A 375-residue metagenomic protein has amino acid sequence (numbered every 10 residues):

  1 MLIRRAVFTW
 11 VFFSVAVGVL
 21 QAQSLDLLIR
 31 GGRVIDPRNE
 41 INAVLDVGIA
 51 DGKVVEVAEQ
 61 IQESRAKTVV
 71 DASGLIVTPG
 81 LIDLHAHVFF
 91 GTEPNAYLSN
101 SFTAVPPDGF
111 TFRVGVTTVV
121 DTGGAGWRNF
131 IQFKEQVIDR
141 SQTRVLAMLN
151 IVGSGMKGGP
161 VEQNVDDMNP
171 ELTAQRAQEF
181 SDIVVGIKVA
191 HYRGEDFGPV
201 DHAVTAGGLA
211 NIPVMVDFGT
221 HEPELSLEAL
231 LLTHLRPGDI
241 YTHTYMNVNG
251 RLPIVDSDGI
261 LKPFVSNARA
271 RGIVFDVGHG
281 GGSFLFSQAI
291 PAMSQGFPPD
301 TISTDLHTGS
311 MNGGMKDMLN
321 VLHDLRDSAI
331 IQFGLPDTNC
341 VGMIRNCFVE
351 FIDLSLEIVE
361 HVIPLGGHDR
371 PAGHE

Functional and structural regions predicted by a protein language model:
A6-G18: Bacterial N-terminal signal peptides
S24-L27, V34-G80: Histidine-rich, glycine-flanked metal-binding segment
K67, A72-D139: Metal-associated gating/positioning segment near the N- to mid-region
P106-K134, S141-G159, F180-E195, N211-M215 (+2 more regions): Divalent metal-dependent hydrolysis catalytic cores, especially in the metallo-beta-lactamase
D167-F275, S283-D300: Histidine/acidic residue-rich metal-binding segments in metalloenzymes
I187, T338, M343, S355-L356 (+2 more regions): Short linear motifs in low-complexity or flexible loops
L285-R345: His/Asp/Glu-enriched, well-ordered alpha-helical/loop segment that forms or immediately abuts the divalent-metal
F348-V362: Hydrophobic, low-acid, alpha-helix-prone terminal segments
